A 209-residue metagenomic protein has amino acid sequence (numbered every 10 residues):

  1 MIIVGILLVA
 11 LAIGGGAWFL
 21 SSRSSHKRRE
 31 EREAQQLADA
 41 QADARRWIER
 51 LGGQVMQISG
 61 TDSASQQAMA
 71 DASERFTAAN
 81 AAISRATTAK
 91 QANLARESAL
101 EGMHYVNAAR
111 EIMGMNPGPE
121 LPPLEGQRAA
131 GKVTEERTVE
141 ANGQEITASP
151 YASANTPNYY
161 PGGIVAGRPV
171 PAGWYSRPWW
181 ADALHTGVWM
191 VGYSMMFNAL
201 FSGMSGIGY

Functional and structural regions predicted by a protein language model:
M1-V9: Feature marks short, highly hydrophobic, charge-poor N-terminal signal-anchor/signal peptide-like helices that anchor
A10-F19: N-terminal signal-anchor/start-transfer transmembrane helix
W18-Q41, L100, V106-Y209: Low-complexity, glycine/proline/serine-enriched intrinsically disordered segments
R23-D71, P123: Amphipathic, heptad-repeat alpha-helical segments
V55-D62, A82-K90: Secondary-structure edge/capping motif, primarily at the C-terminal ends of alpha-helices and the immediately following
Q66-S73, A92-L100: Short, charged, amphipathic alpha-helical segments
A68-A86: Amphipathic, non-membrane alpha-helical rod segments
